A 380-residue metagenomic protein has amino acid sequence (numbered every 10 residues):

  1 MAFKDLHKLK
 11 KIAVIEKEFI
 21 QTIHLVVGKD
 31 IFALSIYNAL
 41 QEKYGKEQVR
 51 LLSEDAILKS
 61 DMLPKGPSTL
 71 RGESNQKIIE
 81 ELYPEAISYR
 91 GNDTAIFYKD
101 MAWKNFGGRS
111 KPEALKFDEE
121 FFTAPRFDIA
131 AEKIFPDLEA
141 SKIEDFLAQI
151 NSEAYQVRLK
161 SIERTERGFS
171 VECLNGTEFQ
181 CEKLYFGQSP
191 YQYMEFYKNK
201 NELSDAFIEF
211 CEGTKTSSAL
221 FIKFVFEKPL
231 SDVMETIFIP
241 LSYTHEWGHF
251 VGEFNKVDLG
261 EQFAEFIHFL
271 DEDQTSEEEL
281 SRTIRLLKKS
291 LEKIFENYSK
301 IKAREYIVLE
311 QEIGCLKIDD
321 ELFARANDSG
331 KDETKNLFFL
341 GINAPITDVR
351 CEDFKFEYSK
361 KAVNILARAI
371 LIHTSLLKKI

Functional and structural regions predicted by a protein language model:
A2, E18, K43, R164-F169 (+3 more regions): Mid-domain catalytic core of redox enzymes that form a hydrophobic substrate pocket/lid adjacent to a catalytic redox
A2-E18, E253-I380: Conserved flavin/dinucleotide-binding core of flavoenzymes
I15-F32: Beta1/beta-strand and adjacent pyrophosphate-binding region of the FAD-binding site in flavoprotein oxidoreductases
T22-I23, Q180-E182, K335: Conserved acidic residues
F32, I57, Y191: Conserved Rossmann-like nucleotide-cofactor binding loop
Q41-L63: Glycine-rich FAD pyrophosphate-binding loop
L58-T123: Dinucleotide-binding Rossmann-like beta1-alpha1 core, especially the glycine-rich loop that anchors the ADP
P125-N175, F179-K183, G187-Q188: Helical element adjacent to the flavin cofactor pocket in flavoenzyme catalytic cores
